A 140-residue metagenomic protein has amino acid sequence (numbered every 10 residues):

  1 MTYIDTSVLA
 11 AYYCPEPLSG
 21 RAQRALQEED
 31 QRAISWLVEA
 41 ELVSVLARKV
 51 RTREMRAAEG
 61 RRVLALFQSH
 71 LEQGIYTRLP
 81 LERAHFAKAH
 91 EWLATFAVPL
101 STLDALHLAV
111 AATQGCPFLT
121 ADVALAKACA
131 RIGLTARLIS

Functional and structural regions predicted by a protein language model:
M1, A84, L108, A112-S140: Acidic, PIN/NYN-like endoribonuclease modules and their adjacent C-terminal/linker elements
M1-V38, K49-L64: Short, well-structured N-terminal submotif of metal-dependent ribonuclease cores
E29-R32, T77, A112-F118: Short active-site oxyanion
I34, P80, T102-A105, L119-T120: Short beta-strand scaffold positions
L37-A40, A84, L103-L106: Aromatic- and histidine-enriched alpha-helix N-cap/loop-to-helix transition segments that scaffold the rims
E39, R62, Q68-F96: Acidic catalytic patch
S44-R51, T113: Short glycine/serine- and small hydrophobic-enriched flexible loop segments
